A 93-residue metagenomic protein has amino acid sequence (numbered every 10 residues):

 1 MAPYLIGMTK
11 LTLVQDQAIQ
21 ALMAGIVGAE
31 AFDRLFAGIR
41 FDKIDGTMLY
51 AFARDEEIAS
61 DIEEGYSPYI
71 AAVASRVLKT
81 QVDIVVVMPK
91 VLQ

Functional and structural regions predicted by a protein language model:
M1-Q93: Intrinsically disordered, low-complexity basic tails and flexible linkers associated with large NTP-driven
